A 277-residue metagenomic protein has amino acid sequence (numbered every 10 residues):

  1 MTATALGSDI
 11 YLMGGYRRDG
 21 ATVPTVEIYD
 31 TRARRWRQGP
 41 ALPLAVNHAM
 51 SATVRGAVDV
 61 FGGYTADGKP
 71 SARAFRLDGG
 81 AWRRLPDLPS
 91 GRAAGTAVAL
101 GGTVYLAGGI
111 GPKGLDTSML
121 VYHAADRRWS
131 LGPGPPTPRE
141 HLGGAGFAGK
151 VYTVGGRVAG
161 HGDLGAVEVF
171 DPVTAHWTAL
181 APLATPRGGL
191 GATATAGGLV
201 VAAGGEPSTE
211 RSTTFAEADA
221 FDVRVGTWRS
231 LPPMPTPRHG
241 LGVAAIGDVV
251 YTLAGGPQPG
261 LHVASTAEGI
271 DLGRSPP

Functional and structural regions predicted by a protein language model:
M1-P277: Kelch-like beta-propeller repeat domains
